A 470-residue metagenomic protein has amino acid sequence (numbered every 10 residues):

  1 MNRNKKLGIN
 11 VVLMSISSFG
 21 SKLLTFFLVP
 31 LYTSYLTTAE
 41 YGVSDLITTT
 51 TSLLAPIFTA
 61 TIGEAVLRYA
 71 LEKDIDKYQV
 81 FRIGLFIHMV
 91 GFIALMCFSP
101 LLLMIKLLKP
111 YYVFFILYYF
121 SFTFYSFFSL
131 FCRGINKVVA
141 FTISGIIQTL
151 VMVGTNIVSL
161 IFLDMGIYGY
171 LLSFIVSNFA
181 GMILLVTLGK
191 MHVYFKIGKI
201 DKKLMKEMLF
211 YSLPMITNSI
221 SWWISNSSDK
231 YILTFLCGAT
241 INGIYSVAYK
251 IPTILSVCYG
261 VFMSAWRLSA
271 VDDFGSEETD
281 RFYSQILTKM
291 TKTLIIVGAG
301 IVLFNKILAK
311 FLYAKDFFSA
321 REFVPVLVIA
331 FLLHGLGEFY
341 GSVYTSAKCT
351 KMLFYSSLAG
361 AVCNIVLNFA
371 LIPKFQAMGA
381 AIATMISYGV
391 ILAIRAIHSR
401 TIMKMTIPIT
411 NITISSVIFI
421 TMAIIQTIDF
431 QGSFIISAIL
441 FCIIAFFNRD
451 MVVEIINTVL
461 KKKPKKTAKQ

Functional and structural regions predicted by a protein language model:
M1-R3, V113, V139, L163 (+7 more regions): Interhelical loop/hinge segments that connect adjacent transmembrane helices in multipass membrane
R3-G63, M96, Y118, T149-V153 (+3 more regions): Signature of the first transmembrane helix
N10-T25, Q148, S173-L185, G189 (+3 more regions): Transmembrane helical elements of multi-pass membrane transporters/channels
F19, P56-T59, R82-F114, I183 (+3 more regions): Alpha-helical transmembrane segments of multi-pass membrane transport and lipid-handling proteins
F58-D74, P252-T288, G341-S346: Helix-loop junctions and terminal segments of transmembrane helices in multi-pass membrane transport/translocation
Y69, D74, F122-G145, V328-A359 (+1 more regions): Membrane-interface junctions at transmembrane-helix termini in multi-pass inner-membrane proteins
T142-M191, L358-C363, A377-H398, I436-S437: Hydrophobic alpha-helical transmembrane segments
I424-Q470: Membrane-proximal transmembrane or re-entrant/amphipathic helices at the cytosolic face
